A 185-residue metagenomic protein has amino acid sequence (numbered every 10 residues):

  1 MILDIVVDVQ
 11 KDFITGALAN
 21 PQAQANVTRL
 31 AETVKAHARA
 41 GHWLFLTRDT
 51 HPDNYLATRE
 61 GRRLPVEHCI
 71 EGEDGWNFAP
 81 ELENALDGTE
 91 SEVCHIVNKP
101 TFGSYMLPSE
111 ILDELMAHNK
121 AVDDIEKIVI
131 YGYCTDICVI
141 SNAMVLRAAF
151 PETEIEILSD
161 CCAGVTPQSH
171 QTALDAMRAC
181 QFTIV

Functional and structural regions predicted by a protein language model:
M1-I96, V122, E154-E156, V165-A179 (+1 more regions): Active-site acidic carboxylates
E32-A36, I140-F150: Histidine-anchored nucleotide/phosphate-binding helix
L86, L115, A149-F150: Active-site catalytic pocket residues across diverse enzymes, especially alpha/beta-hydrolases
N98-S141, A163-V185: Conserved N-terminal glycine/acidic-rich loop preference
I130, F150-E152: Glycine-enriched alpha-helix->loop->beta-strand junction motifs that scaffold or abut catalytic
